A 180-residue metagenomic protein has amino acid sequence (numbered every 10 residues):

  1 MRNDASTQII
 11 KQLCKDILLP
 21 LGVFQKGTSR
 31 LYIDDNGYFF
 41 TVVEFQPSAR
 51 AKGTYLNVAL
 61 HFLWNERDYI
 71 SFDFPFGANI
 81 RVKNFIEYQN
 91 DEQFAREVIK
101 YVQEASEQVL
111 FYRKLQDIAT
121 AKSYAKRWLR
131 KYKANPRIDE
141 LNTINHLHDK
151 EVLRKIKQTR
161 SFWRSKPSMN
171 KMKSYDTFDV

Functional and structural regions predicted by a protein language model:
M1-S6, Y32-V180: Intrinsically disordered, low-complexity regulatory regions enriched in serine/threonine/proline and acidic residues
N3-Q25: Amphipathic alpha-helical segments
G22-D34: A short acidic/basic microdomain associated with nuclease active sites
